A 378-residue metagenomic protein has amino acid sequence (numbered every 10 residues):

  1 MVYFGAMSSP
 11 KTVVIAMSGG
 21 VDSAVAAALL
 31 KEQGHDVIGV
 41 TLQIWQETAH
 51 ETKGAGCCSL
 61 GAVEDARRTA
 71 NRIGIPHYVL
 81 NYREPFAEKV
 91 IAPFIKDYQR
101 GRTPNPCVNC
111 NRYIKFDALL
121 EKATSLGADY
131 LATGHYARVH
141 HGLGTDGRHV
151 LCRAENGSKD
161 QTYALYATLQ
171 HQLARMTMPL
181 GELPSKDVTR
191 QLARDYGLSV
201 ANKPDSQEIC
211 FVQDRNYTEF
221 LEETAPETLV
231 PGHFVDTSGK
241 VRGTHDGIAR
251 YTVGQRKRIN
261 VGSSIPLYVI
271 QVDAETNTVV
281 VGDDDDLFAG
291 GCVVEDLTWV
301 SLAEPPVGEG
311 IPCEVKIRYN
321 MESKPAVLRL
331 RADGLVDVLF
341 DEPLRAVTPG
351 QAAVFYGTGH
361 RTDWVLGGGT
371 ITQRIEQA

Functional and structural regions predicted by a protein language model:
M1-V2, N277: Short intrinsically disordered, low-complexity coil segments enriched in acidic
V2-Y166, D187, R194: ATP-dependent adenylation/nucleotidyltransferase module used to activate substrates
V21, A132-A378: AMP-forming adenylation/ATP pyrophosphatase catalytic core
